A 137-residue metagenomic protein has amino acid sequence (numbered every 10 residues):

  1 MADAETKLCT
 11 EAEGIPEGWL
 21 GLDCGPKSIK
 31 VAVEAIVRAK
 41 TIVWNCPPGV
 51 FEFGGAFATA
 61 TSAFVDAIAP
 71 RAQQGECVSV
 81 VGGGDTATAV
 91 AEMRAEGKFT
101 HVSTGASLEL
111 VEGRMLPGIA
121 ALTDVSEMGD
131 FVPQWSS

Functional and structural regions predicted by a protein language model:
M1-S137: Active-site loop-to-helix "anion-binding N-cap" substructures in soluble metabolic enzymes
